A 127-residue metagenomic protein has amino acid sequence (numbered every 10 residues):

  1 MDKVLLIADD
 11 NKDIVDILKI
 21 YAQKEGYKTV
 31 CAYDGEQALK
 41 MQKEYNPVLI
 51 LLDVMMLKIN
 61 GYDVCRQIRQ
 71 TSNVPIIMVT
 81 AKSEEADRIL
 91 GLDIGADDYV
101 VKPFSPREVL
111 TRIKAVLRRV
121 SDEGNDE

Functional and structural regions predicted by a protein language model:
K3-V4, A115-E127: Short, Lys/Arg-enriched segments at the junction into DNA-binding effector domains of transcriptional regulators
D13-K24: Charged docking surfaces used in two-component/phosphorelay signaling
V15, L57, E84, K102: The feature encodes the CheY-like receiver
G26-Y33, M41: Short hydrophobic/Thr-rich beta-strand motif most characteristic of the beta2 strand and flanking loop of CheY-like
D34-Q37, N60-D63: Acidic catalytic/metal-coordinating carboxylates
K43-Y45, Q67-V74, I94: Conserved phosphotransfer cores of two-component systems
Y45-L51, M56: Active-site beta3 strand of CheY-like receiver
